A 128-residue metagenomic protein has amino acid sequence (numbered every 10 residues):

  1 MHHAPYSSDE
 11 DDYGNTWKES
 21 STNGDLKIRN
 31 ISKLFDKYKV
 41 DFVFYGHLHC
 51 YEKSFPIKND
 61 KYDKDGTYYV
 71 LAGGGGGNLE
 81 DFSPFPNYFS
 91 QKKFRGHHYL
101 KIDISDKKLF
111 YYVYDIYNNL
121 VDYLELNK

Functional and structural regions predicted by a protein language model:
M1-F42, K61-D65, E80: Active-site-proximal segments of metal-dependent phosphoesterases and phosphodiesterases across multiple
H2, S8, H47, Y69 (+1 more regions): Divalent metal-coordination and catalytic microenvironments
A4, D41, L48-Y51, G75-G76: Catalytic metal-binding/acid-base residues of hydrolase active sites
P5, T16, G24, G46 (+2 more regions): Non-transmembrane, interaction-prone segments in cytosolic or luminal domains
R29, K33, L48, G96-H97 (+1 more regions): A structural signal for well-ordered alpha-helical segments within the folded catalytic domains of diverse enzymes
E52, P56, D60-K128: Binuclear metal-dependent phosphoesterase catalytic core
